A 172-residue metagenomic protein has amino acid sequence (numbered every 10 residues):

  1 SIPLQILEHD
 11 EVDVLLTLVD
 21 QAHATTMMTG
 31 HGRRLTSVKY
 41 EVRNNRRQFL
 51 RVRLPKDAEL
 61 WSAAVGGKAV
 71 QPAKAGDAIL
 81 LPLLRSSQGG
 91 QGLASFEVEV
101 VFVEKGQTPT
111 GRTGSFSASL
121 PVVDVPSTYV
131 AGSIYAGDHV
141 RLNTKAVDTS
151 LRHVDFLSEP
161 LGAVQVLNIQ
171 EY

Functional and structural regions predicted by a protein language model:
S1-Y172: Extended non-catalytic domains of envelope/secretory-pathway proteins
